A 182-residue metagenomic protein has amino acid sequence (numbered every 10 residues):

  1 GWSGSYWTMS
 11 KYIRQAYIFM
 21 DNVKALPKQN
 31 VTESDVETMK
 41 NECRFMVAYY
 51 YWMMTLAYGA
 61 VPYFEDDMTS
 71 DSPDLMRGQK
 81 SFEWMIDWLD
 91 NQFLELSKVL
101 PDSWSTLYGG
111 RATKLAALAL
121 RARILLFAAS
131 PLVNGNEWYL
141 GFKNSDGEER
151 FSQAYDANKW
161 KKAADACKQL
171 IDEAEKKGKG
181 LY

Functional and structural regions predicted by a protein language model:
G1, K40, G59-V61, I86 (+2 more regions): An aromatic- and glycine-enriched ligand-binding surface/loop that stacks and positions planar moieties
G1-Y58, D74-G109: Conserved, well-structured interaction surfaces
Y50, E65, I124-L126: Hydrophobic side chains in beta-strands
Y63-D66, S105: Short, hydrophobic secondary-structure boundary micro-motifs
D66-P73: Short linear capping/connector segments at secondary-structure termini
P73-R77, E148-F151: Short beta-alpha connecting loops at secondary-structure transitions that line or flank enzyme active sites
